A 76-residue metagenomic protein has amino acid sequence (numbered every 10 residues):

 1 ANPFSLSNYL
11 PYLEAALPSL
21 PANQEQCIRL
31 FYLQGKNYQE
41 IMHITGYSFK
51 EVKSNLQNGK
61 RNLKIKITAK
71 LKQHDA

Functional and structural regions predicted by a protein language model:
A1-Q26, Q34-K36, H43: Amphipathic alpha-helical segment used for protein-protein interaction
Q24, L33, T45-K70: DNA-recognition helix of helix-turn-helix
N37-E40, S48: Generic short amphipathic/hydrophobic targeting helices enriched at N-termini, encompassing Sec-type signal peptides
K72-A76: Intrinsically disordered, low-complexity basic tails/linkers immediately adjacent to helix-turn-helix/homeobox/MYB/SANT
